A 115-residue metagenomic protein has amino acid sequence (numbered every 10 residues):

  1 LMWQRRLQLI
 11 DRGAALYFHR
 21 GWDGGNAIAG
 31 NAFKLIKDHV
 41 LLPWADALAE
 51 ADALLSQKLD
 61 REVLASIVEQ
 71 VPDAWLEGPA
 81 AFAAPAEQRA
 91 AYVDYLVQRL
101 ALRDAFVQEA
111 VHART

Functional and structural regions predicted by a protein language model:
L1-T115: Phosphate/dinucleotide-binding and metal-coordinating scaffold of catalytic cores in nucleotide-dependent enzymes
